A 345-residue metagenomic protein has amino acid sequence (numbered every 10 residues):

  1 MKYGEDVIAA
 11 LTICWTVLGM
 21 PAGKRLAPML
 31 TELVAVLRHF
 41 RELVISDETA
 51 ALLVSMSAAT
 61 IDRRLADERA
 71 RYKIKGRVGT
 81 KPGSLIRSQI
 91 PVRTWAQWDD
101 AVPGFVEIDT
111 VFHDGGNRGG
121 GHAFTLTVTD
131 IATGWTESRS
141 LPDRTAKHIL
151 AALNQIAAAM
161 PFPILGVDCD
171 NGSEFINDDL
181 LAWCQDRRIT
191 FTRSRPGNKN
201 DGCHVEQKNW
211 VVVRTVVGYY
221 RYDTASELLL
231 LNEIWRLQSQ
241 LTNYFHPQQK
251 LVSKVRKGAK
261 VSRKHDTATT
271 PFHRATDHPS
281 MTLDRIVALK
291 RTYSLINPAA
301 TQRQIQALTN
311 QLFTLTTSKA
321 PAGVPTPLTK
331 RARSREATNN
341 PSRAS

Functional and structural regions predicted by a protein language model:
M1-G166, N171-S345: Secondary-structure boundary/capping micro-motif
